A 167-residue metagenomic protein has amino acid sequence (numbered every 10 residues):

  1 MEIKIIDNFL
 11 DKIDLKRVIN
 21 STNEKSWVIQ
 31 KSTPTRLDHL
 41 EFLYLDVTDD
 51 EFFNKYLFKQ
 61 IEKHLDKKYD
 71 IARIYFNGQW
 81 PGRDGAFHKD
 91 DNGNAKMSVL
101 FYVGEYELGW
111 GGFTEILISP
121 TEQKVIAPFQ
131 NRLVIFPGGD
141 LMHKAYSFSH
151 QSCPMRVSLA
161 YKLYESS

Functional and structural regions predicted by a protein language model:
M1-Y69, Q79: Non-heme Fe(II)/2-oxoglutarate
K55-S167: Catalytic core of non-heme Fe(II) oxygenases with the double-stranded beta-helix
